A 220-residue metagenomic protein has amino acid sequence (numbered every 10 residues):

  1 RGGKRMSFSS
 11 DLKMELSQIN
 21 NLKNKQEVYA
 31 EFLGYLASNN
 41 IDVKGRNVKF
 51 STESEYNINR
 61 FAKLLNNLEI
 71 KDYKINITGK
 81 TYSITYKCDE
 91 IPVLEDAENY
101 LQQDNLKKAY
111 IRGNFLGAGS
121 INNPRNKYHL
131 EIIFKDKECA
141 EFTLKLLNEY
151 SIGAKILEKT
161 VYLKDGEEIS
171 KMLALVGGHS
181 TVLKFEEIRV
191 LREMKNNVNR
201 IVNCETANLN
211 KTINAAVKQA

Functional and structural regions predicted by a protein language model:
R1-R5: Short, Lys/Arg-enriched N-terminal segments with co-localized hydrophobic residues within the first ~10-30 amino acids
M6-N39: N-terminal basic/disordered segments at the start of proteins
F8, L12, V28, N57 (+3 more regions): Alpha-helical structural motif
M14-L22, D96-D104, N197-I201: Short, mixed-charge, low-aromatic patches
N24, S54, D165, N208-L209: Helix N-terminus capping/helix-initiation residues
E31, S38-R189: DNA-contacting interfaces and partner/effector-binding or oligomerization modules in DNA-centric proteins
G177-A220: Extended mid-to-C-terminal alpha-helical interaction segments
